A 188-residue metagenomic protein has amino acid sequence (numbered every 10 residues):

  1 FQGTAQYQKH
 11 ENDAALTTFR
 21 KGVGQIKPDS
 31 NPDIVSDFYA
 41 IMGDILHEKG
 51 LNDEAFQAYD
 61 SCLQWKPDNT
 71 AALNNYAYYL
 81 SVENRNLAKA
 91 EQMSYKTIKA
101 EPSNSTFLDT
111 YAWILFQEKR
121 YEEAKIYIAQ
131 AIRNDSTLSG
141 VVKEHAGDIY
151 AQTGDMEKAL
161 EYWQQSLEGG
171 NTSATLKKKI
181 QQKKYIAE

Functional and structural regions predicted by a protein language model:
F1, I41, N75, T110 (+2 more regions): Canonical tetratricopeptide repeat
T4, D44, Y78-Y79, W113 (+2 more regions): Residue-level recognition of tetratricopeptide repeat
Y7, A40, H47, S81-V82 (+2 more regions): Position-specific recognition of the canonical hydrophobic site in helix A of tetratricopeptide repeat
H10, G50, N84-R85, K119 (+1 more regions): Residue-level detector of the short coil/turn that links helix A to helix B within each tetratricopeptide repeat
K27, P67, P102, S136-T137 (+1 more regions): Short coil turns that delineate tetratricopeptide repeat
P32, F38, A72, F107 (+2 more regions): TPR alpha-solenoid repeat register
